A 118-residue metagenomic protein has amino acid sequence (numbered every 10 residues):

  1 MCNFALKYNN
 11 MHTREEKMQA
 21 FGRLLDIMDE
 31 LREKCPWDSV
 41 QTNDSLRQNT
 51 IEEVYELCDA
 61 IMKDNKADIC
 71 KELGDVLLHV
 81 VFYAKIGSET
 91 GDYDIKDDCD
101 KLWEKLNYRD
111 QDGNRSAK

Functional and structural regions predicted by a protein language model:
C2-L73, L78-K118: Flexible "arm" and connector segments at domain edges
